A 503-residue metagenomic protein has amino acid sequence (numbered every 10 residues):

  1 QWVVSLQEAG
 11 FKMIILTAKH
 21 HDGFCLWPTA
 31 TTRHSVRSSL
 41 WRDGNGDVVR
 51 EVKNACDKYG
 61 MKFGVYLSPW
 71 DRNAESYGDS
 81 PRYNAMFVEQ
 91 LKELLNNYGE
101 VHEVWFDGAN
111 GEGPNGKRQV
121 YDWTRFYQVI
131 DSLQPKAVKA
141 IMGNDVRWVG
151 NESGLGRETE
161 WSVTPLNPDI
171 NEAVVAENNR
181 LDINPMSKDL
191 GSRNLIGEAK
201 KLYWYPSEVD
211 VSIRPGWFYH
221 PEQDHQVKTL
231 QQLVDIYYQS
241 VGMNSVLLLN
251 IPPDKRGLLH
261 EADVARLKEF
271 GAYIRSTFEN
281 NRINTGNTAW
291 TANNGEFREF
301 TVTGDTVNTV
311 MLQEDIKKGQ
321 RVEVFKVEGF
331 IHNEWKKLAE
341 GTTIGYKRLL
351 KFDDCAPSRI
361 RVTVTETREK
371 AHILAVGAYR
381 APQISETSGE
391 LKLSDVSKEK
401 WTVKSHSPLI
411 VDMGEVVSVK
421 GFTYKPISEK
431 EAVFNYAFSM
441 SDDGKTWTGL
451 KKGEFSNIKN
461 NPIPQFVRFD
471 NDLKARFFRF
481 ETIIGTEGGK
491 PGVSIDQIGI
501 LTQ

Functional and structural regions predicted by a protein language model:
Q1-D354, T363-Q383, T387, S428 (+2 more regions): Mature catalytic domains of secreted/periplasmic carbohydrate-active enzymes
N280-N284, R380-K404, Q503: Low-complexity, Pro/Thr/Ser/Gly/Ala-rich linker/spacer regions in secreted, extracellular modular proteins
A292-T303, K404-E415, I463-P464: Short beta-strands within extracellular/lumenal beta-sheet-rich domains
T303-T309, P357, G414-G421, K474-R476: Extended extracellular/luminal ectodomain segments enriched in beta-structured repeat modules
D305, Q320-V322, E369-A371, V417 (+4 more regions): A cross-taxa feature marking solvent-exposed loop/turn segments within ectodomains of secreted and single-pass membrane
K326-E328, N435-S439: Beta-strand signatures of extracellular beta-sandwich domains
F330-K336, S441-L450: Asp-box/BNR beta-propeller loop motif
K336-D353, G449-F469: Extracellular carbohydrate recognition and processing domains and analogous Trp-centered ligand-binding platforms
